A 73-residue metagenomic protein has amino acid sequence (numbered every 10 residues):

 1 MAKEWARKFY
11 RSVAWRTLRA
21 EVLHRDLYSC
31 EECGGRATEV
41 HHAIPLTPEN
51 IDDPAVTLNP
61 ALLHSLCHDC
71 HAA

Functional and structural regions predicted by a protein language model:
M1-S29, A55, A61: Short, charged surface segments at domain edges that flank catalytic/cofactor-binding sites
Y28-C33, E39-P48: Histidine-centered catalytic micro-motifs used for acid/base chemistry in nuclease and nucleotide-processing active
G35, P60-A73: Short Cys/His-centered divalent metal-binding micro-motifs
L46-L63: Short linker/helix segments within small regulatory modules
